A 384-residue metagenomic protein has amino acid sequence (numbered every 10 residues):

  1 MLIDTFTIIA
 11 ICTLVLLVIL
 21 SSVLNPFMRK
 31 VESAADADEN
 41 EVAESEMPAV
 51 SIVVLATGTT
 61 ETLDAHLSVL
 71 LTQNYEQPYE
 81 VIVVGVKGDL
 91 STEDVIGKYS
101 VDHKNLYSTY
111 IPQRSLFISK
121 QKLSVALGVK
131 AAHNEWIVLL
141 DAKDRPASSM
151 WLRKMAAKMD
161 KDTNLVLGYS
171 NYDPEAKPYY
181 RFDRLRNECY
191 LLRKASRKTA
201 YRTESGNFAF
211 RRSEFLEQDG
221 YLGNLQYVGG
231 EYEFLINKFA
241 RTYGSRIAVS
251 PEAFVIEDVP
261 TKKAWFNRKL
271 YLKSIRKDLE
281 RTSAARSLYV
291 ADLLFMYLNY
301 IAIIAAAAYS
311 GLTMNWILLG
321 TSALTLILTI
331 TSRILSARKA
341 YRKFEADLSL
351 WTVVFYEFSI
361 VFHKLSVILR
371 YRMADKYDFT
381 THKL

Functional and structural regions predicted by a protein language model:
M1-A43, A337: N-terminal membrane-anchoring/stem segments of glycan-assembly enzymes
P48-S51, E80: Cell-envelope/extracellular polymer assembly enzymes that use nucleotide-activated donors
S68-R114: Acidic donor-binding segment of Leloir-type glycosyltransferases
Y110, S115-K120, S124, M155-L222 (+3 more regions): Long helical/loop segments within the catalytic core of UDP-sugar-dependent glycosyltransferases, especially the large
I137: Short aromatic/hydrophobic "clamp" motif used to bind/position activated sugar donors
D141-A157: Acidic donor-binding/catalytic loop of UDP-sugar-dependent glycosyltransferases, especially processive GT2
M159, L165-L167, N171-N187, L216 (+1 more regions): Catalytic donor/gating beta->alpha subdomain of glycosyltransferases that bind UDP-sugars
L294-Y377: Membrane-embedded multi-pass helical conduit in multi-pass membrane proteins, especially envelope-biosynthetic
